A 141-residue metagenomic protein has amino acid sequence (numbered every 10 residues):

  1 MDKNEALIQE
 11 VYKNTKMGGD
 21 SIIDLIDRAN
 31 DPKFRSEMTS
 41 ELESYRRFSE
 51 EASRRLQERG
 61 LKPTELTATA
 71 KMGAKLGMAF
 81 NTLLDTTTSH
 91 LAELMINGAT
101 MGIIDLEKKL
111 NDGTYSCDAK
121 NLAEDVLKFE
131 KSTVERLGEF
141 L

Functional and structural regions predicted by a protein language model:
M1-L141: Amphipathic alpha-helical hairpins
